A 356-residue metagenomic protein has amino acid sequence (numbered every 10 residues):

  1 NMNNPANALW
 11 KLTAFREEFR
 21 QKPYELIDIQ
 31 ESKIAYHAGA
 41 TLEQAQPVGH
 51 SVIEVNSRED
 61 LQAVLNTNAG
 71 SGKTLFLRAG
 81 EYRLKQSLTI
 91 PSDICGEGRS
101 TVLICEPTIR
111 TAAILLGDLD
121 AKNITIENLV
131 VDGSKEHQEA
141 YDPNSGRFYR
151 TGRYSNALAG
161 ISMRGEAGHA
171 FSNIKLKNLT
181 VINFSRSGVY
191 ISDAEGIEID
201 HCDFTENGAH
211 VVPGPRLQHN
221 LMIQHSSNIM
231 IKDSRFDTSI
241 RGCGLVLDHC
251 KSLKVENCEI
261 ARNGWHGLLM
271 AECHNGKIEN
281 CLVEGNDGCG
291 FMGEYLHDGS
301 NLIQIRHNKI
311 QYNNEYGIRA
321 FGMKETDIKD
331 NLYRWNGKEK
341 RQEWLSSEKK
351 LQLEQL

Functional and structural regions predicted by a protein language model:
P5, L9-S51, K324-L356: Acidic, glycine- and Ser/Thr-rich low-complexity intrinsically disordered tracts in extracellular/secreted proteins
T41-R78, R83: Acidic Gly/Asp/Thr-rich repetitive segments characteristic of extracellular carbohydrate-active and adhesion proteins
L61, T67, R78, Q86-S92 (+12 more regions): Extended beta-solenoid/beta-helix repeat architectures
Q62, N66-G70, E81-C95, L103-N128 (+3 more regions): Extracellular beta-strand-rich solenoid/capping regions of secreted or surface-exposed proteins that bind or remodel
N66-A69, V181, I260, L296: Residue-level signal for alpha-helix termini/capping positions
E97-T101, K122-G133, A170-N183, E195-H210 (+7 more regions): Right-handed parallel beta-helix
P107-G117, E139-A167, N183-I191, V211-H225 (+5 more regions): Extracellular beta-strand/beta-solenoid scaffold signature
